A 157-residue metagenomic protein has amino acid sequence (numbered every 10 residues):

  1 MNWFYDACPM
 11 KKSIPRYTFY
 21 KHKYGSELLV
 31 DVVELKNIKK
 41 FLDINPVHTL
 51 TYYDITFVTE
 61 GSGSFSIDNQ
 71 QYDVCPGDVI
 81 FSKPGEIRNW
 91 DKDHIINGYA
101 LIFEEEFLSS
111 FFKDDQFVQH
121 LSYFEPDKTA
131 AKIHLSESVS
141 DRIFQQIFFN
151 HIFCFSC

Functional and structural regions predicted by a protein language model:
M1-S66, Q70-D73: Generic protein-terminus/edge-of-domain signal
W3-F4, K11-E27, D91-C154: A hydrophobic/aromatic-rich effector-binding and dimerization subdomain of bacterial HTH-type transcriptional regulators
V32, I55, V79-F81, A100-I102 (+1 more regions): Conserved hydrophobic/aromatic beta-strand scaffold that supports enzyme active sites
I38, E60-S62, G85-I87, E105-L108: Short, charged/polar surface micro-motifs in flexible loops or helix N-caps
S64-S66, S82, I87-D93, Y99: Short beta-strand His + acidic residue motifs that chelate non-heme Fe in jelly-roll/DSBH and cupin folds
N69-K83: Short acidic-glycine-tyrosine-enriched beta hairpin
Q71-D73, I87, K132: Well-ordered beta-strand positions in beta-sheet-rich domains
